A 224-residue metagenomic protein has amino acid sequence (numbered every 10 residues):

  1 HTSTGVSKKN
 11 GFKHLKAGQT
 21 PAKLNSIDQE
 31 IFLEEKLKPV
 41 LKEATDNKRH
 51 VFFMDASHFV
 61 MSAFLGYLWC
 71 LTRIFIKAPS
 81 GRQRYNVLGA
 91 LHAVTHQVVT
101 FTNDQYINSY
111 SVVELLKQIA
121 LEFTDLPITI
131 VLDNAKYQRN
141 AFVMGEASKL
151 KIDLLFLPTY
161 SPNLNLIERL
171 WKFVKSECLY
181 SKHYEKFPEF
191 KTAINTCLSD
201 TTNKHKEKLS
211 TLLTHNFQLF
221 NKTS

Functional and structural regions predicted by a protein language model:
H1-S224: Short functional hotspots at interaction and active-site rims
